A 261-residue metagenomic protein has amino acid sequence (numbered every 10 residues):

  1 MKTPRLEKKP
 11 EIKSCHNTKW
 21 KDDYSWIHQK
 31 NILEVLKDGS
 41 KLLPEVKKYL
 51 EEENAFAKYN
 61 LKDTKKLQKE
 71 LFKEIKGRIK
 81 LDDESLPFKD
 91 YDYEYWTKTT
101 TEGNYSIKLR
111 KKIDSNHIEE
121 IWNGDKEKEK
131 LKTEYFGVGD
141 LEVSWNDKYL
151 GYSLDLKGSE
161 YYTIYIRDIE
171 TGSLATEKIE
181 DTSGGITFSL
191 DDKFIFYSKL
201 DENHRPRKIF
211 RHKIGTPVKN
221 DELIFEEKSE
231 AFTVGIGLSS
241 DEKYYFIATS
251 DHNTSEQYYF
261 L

Functional and structural regions predicted by a protein language model:
M1-L261: Beta-propeller folds
